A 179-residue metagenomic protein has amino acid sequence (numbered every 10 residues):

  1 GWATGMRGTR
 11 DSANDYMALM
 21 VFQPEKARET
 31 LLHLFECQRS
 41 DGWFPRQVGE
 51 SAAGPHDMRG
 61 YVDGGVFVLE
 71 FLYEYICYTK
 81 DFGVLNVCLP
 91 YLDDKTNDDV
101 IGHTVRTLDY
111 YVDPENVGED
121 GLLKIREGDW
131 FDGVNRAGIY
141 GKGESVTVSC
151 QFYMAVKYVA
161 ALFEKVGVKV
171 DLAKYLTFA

Functional and structural regions predicted by a protein language model:
G1-T4, S51-P55, R126-V146: Active-site-adjacent structural elements in folded domains
G1-T9, M17: Asp/Glu-centered strand-loop micro-motifs enriched in Gly/Pro and often flanked by an aromatic residue
T9-D11, V21-F22, G133, A161: Terminal accessory carbohydrate-recognition/targeting modules of carbohydrate-active enzymes
S12, Y16-G121, S145-Y153: Aromatic-rich carbohydrate-recognition surfaces in CAZymes
P45-R46, Q151-A179: Catalytic cores of carbohydrate-active enzymes
M58, K142, K169: Active-site oxyanion-binding pockets that recognize sulfate/phosphate
